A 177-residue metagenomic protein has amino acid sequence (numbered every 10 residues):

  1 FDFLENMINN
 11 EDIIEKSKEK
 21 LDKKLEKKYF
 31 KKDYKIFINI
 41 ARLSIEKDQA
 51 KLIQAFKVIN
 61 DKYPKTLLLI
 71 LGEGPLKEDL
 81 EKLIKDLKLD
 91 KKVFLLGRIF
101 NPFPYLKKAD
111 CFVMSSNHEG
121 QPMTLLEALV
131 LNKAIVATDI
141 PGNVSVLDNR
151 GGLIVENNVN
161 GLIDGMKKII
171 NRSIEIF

Functional and structural regions predicted by a protein language model:
M7: Carbohydrate-associated surface elements
I14-K31, E175: A short helix/loop element that forms part of the nucleotide-sugar donor recognition site in Leloir-type
K35-D61, L68-I70, P75-K82, M123 (+1 more regions): A conserved mid-protein helix/loop that constitutes part of the nucleotide-sugar donor-binding site
R98, N117: Aromatic "clamp/platform" in nucleotide-sugar-dependent glycosyltransferases that forms part of the donor/acceptor
E127, I140-N149, L153-I154: Short acidic/histidine- and often glycine-rich active-site loop of Leloir-type glycosyltransferases that engages
A134-A137: Short hydrophobic beta-strand element within catalytic cores of glycosyltransferases and related nucleotide-activated
N149, L153-N160, K168-I174: Conserved acidic donor-binding segment of nucleotide-sugar-dependent glycosyltransferases
